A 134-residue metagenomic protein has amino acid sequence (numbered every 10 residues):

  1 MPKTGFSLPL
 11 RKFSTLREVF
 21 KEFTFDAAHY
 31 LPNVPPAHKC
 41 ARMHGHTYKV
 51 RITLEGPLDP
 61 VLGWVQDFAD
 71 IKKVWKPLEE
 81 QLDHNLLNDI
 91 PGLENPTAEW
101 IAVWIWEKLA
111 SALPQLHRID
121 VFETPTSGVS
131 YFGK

Functional and structural regions predicted by a protein language model:
P2-K134: Charge-rich, low-complexity N-terminal segments
